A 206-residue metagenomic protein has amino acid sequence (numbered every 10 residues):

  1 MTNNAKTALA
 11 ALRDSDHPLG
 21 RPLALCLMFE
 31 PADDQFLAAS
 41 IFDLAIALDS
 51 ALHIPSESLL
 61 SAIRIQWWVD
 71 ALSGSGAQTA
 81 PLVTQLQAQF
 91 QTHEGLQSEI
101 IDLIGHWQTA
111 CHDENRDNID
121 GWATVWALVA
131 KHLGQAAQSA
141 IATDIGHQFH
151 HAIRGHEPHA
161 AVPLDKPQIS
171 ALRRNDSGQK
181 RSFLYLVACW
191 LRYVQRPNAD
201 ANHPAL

Functional and structural regions predicted by a protein language model:
T2-V69, Q78-Q87, Q97-I104, N115-L206: Catalytic cores of Mg2+-dependent Asp-rich isoprenoid enzymes
L72: Glycine-rich loop at the start of a catalytic domain that most often binds anionic cofactors/ligands
T92-L96: Ligand-binding beta-strand-loop-alpha-helix segment within the catalytic cores of soluble metabolic enzymes
H106-A110: A cyclin-like helical interaction fold
